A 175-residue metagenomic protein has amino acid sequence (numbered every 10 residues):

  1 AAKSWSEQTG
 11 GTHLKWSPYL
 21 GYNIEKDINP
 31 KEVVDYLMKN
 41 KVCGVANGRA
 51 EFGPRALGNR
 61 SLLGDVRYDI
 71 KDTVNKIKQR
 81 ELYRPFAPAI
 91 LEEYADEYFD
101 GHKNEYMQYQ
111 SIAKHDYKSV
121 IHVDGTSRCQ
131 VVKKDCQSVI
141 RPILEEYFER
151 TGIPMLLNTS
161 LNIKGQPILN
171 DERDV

Functional and structural regions predicted by a protein language model:
A1-V175: Flexible beta->alpha loop and helix N-cap segments adjacent to enzyme active/binding sites
